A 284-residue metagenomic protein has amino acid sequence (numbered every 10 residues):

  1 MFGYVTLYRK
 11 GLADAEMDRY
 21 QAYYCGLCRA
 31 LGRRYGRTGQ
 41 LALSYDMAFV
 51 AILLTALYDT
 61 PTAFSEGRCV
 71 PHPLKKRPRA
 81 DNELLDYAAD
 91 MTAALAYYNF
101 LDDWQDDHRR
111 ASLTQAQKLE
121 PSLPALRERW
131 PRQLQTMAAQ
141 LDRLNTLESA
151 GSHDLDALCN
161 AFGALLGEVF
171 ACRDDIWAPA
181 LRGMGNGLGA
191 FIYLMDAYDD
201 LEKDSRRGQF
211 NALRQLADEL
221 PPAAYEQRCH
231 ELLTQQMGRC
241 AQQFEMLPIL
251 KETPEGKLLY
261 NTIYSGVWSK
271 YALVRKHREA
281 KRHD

Functional and structural regions predicted by a protein language model:
M1-G183, A190, L194-T234, G238 (+4 more regions): Acidic catalytic motifs of isoprenoid enzymes
